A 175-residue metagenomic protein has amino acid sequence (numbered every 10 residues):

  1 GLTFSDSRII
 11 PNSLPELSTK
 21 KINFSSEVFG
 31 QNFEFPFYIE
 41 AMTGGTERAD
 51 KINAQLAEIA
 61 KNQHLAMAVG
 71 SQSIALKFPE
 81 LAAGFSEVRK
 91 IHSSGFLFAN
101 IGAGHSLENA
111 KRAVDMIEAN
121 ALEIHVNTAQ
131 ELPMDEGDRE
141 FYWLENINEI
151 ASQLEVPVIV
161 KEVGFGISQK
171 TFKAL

Functional and structural regions predicted by a protein language model:
G1-F29, F33: An N-cap/entry alpha-helix motif that binds or orients negatively charged groups
F24-S26, G84-S86, E145-N146: A generic local structural motif
E27-A75: Active-site cofactor/substrate anionic-group-binding motifs, chiefly glycine- and Lys/Arg-rich phosphate-binding loops
D50-K51, P79, M134-G137: Short, solvent-exposed loop/turn segments at secondary-structure boundaries
D50-N53, L81-A82, A110, Q169: Conserved strand-to-helix beginnings and helix N-cap segments that scaffold or border functional pockets
A57-N62, K90-F98, A103-L175: Alpha/beta enzyme core
H64-I101: A gly/proline- and charged-residue-enriched helix-loop-helix capping module
